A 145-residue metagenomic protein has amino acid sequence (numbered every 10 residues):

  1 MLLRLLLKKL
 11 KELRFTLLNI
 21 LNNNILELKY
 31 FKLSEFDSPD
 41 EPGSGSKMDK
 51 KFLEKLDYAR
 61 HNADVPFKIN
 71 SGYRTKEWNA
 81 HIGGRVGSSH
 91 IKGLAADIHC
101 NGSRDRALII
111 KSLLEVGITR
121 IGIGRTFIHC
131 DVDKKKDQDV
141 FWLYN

Functional and structural regions predicted by a protein language model:
M1-V65, K134, L143-N145: Extracytoplasmic cell-surface/polysaccharide-interacting catalytic and binding patches
E27, W78, G87: Glycine-rich, flexible loop/turn motifs
G43-S46, A95-H99: The substrate-binding groove and active-site-proximal loops of carbohydrate-active enzymes, especially glycoside
D57-G83: Extended, low-complexity, intrinsically disordered C-terminal regulatory tails of eukaryotic serine/threonine kinases
N62-D64, I91-A95: Short connector loops at helix/strand junctions that flank enzyme active sites, especially segments positioning acidic
F67, A96, I128: A broad, low-specificity signal marking well-ordered, structured residues that form hydrophobic/aromatic
G87, I91-K92, C100-N145: Catalytic cores and adjacent binding grooves of peptidoglycan-active enzymes
